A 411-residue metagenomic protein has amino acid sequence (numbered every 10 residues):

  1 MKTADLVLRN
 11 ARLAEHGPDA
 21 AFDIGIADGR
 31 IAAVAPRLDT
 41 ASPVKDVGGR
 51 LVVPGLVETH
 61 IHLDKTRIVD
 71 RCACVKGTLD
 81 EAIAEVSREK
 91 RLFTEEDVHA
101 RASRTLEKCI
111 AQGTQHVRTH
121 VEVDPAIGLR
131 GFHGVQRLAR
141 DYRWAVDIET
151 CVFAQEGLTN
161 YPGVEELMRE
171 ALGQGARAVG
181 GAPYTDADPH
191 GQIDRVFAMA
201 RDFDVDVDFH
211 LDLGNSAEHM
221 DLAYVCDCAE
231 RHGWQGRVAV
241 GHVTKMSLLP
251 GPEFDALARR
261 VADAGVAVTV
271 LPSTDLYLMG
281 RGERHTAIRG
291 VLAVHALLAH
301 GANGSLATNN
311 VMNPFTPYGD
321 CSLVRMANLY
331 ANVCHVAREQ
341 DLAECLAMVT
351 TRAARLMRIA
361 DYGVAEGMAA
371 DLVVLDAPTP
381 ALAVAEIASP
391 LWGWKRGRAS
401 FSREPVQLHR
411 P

Functional and structural regions predicted by a protein language model:
M1-T40, P378-P380: N-terminal metal-binding scaffold of metallo-dependent hydrolase/deaminase domains
R37-V53: Active-site metal-binding motif and surrounding structural segment of the metallo-beta-lactamase
R50-C72, G214-N215: Di-metal (Zn2+ and/or Mg2+/Mn2+) metal-binding site signature of metallo-dependent hydrolases with the MBL/beta-CASP
R67-V98, E170, F203, D221-H242 (+3 more regions): Active-site gating loops and adjacent loop-to-helix segments of metal-dependent hydrolytic enzymes
V69-H120, A126-D141, E166-G173: Alpha-helical scaffold segments that flank or form the walls of functional sites
R130-W144, N160-A267, E283-L306, Y362: Histidine/acidic residue-rich metal-binding segments in metalloenzymes
D206, D227-V238, T274, L278 (+1 more regions): His/Asp/Glu-enriched, well-ordered alpha-helical/loop segment that forms or immediately abuts the divalent-metal
R355, E366-P411: C-terminal cap of metal-dependent C-N hydrolases
